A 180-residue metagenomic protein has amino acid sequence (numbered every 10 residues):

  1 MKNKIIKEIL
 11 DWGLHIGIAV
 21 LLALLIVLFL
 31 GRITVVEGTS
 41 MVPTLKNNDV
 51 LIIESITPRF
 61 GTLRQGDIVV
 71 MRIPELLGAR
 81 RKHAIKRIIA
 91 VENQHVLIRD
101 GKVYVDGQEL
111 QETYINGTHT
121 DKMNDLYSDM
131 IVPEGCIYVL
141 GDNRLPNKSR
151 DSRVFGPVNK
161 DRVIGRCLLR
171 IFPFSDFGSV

Functional and structural regions predicted by a protein language model:
K2-L10, F29, P43-V180: Soluble "head" domains of membrane/secretory-pathway proteins
L14-L30: Hydrophobic membrane-insertion alpha-helices, especially the h-region of bacterial N-terminal signal peptides
I16, I33, R87-I88: Hydrophobic alpha-helical segments, especially transmembrane helices and their immediate juxtamembrane helical caps
L25-M41: Aromatic-capped interface at the extracytoplasmic side of an N-terminal signal-anchor transmembrane helix
